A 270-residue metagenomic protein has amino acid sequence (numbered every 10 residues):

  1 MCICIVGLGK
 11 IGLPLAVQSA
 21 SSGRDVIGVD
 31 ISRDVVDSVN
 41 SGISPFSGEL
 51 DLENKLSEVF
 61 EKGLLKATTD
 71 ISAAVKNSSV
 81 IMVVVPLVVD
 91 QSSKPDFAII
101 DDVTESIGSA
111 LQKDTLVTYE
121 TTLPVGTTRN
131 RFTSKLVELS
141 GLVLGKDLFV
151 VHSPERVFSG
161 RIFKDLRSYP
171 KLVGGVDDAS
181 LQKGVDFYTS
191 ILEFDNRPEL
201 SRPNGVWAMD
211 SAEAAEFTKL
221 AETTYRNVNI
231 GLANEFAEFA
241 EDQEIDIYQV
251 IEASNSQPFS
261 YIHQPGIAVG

Functional and structural regions predicted by a protein language model:
M1-G270: Structural/interface elements that position substrates and couple domains in central-metabolism enzymes
